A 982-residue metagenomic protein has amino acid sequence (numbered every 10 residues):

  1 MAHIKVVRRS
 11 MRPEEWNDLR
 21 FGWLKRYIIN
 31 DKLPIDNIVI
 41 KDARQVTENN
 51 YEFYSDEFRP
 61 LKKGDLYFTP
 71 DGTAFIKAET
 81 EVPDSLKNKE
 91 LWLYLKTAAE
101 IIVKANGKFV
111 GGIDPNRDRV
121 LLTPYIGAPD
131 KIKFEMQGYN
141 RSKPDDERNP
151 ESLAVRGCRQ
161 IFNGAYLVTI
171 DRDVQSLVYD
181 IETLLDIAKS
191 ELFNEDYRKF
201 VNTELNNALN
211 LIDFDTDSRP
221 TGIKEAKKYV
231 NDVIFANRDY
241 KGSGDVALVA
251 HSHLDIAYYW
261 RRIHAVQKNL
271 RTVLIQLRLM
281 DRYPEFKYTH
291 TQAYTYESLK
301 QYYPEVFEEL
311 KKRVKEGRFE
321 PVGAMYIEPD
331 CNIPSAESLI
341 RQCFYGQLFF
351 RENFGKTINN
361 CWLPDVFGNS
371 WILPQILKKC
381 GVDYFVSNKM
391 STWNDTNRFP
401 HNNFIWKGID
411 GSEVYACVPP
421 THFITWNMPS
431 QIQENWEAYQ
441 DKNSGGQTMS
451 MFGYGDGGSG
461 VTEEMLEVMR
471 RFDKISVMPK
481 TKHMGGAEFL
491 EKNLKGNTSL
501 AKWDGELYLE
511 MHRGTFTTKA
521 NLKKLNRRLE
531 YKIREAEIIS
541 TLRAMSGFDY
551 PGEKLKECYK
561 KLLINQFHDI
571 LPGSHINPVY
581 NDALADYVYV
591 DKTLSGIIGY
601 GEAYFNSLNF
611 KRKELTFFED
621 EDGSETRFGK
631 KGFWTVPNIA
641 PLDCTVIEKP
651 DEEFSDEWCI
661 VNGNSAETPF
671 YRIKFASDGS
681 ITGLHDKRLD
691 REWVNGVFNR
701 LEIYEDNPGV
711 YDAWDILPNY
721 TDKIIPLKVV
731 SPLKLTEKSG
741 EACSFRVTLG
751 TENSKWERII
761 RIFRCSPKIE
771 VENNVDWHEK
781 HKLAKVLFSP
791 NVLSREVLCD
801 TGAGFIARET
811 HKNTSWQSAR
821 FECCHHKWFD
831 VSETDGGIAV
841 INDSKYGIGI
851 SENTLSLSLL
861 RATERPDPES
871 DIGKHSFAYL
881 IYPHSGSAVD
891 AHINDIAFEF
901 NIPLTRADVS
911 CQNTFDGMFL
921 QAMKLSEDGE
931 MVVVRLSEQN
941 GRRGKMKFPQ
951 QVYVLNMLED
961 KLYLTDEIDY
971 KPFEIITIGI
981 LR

Functional and structural regions predicted by a protein language model:
M1-P60: Accessory carbohydrate-binding/adhesion or oligomerization-edge regions at the termini of glycan-active proteins
L66-D84: Short beta-strands within extracellular/lumenal beta-sheet-rich domains
K87-A105, F134, F605: Aromatic-lined ligand-binding clefts that engage carbohydrates, nucleic acids, or primary amines
G127-D217, T221, D245, H253-L254 (+6 more regions): Active-site and substrate-binding clefts of carbohydrate-active enzymes
V230-L248, K268-Y283, S298-T357, N369-K379 (+2 more regions): Catalytic alpha-helical scaffold of carbohydrate-active enzymes acting on polysaccharides/glycoconjugates
D255, Y259-V273: Fold-level signature of zinc-dependent metallopeptidase catalytic domains
C331-E352, P420-Q440, D722: Alpha-helical scaffold elements lining the catalytic groove of polysaccharide deacetylases
L373-K378, N388-T392, P400-N403, E437 (+4 more regions): C-terminal (or distal) subdomains of carbohydrate-active enzymes
